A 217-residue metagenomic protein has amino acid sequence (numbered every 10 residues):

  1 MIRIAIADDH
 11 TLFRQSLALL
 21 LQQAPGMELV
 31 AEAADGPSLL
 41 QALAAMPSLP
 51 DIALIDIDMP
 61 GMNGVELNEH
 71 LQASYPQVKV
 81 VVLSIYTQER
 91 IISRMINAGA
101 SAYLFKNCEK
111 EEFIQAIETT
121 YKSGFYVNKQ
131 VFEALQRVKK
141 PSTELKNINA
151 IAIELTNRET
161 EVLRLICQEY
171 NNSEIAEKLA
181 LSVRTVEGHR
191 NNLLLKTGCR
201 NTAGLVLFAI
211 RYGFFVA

Functional and structural regions predicted by a protein language model:
G26-A34, A42, C199: Short hydrophobic/Thr-rich beta-strand motif most characteristic of the beta2 strand and flanking loop of CheY-like
D35-S38, P60-E66: Acidic catalytic/metal-coordinating carboxylates
S48-L54: Active-site beta3 strand of CheY-like receiver
D56, S84: Active-site residues of response regulator receiver
V65-Q77: Short amphipathic alpha-helix used as the core "switch/output" element in two-component signaling
I91-N97, A102-N157, E161, F214: Short, flexible helix-to-coil linker/hinge segments that flank and couple to helix-turn-helix
K146-V183: Helix-turn-helix DNA-binding segment
Y170-G204: Recognition helix of helix-turn-helix DNA-binding domains
